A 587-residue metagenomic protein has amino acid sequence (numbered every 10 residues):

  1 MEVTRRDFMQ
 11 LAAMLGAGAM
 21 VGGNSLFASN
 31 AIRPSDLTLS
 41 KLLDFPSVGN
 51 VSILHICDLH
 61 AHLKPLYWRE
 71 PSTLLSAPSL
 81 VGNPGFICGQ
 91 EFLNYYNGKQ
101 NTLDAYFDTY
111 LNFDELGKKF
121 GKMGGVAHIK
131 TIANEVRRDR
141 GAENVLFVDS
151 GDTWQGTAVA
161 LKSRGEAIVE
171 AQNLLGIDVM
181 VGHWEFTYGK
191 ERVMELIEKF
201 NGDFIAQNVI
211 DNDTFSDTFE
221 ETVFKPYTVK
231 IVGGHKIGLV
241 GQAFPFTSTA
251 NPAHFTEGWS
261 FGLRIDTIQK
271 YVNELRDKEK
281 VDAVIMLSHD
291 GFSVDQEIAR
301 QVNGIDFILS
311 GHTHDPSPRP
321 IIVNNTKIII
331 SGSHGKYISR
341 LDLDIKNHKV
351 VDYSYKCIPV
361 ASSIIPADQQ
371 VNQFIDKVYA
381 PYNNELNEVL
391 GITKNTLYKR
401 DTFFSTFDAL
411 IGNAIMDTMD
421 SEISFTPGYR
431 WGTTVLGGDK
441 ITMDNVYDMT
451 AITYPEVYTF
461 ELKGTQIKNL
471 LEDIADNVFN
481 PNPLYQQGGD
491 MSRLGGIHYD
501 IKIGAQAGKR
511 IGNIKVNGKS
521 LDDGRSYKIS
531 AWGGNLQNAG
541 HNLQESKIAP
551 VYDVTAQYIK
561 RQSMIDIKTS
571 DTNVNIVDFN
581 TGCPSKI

Functional and structural regions predicted by a protein language model:
M1-T4: Secretory targeting signals
D7-A19, F27-A361, T402, T406-A414 (+2 more regions): Acidic, metal/ion-coordinating pockets
S40-I132, R138, V169, L174 (+3 more regions): Catalytic centers of hydrolytic enzymes
